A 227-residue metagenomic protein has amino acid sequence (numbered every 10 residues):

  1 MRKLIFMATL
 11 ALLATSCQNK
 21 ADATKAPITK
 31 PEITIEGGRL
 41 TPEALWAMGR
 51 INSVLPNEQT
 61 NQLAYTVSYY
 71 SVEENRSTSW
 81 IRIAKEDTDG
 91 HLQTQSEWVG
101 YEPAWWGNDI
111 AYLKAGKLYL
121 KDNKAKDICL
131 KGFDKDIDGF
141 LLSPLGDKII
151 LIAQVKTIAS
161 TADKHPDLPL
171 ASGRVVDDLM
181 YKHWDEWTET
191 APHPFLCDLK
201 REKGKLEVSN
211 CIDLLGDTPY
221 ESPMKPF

Functional and structural regions predicted by a protein language model:
R2-M7: Sec-dependent signal peptide recognition, specifically the positively charged N-region followed immediately by
L13-S16: C-terminal motif of bacterial Sec signal peptides marking the signal peptidase cleavage site
Q18-K20: Bacterial signal peptide processing site
T24-I28, T78, Q154-C211: Predominantly five- to eight-bladed beta-propeller fold
P27-I51, R76, R82-Y101, K121-I137 (+1 more regions): Multi-bladed beta-propeller domains
G49-A64, T94-L113, D134-I152, Y181-P194 (+1 more regions): Conserved beta-propeller blade repeats
S68-Y70, S79, A115, Q154-K156: Short loop/turn segments immediately following the C-termini of beta-strands
W80-R82, K117-Y119, H193-F195: A short loop-to-beta-strand structural motif that recurs across blades of beta-propeller domains
